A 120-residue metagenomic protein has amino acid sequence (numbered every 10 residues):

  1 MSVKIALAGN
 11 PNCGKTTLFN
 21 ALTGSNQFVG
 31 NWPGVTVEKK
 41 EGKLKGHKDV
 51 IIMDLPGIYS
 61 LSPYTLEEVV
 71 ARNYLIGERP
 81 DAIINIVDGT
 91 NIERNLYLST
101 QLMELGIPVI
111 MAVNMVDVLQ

Functional and structural regions predicted by a protein language model:
M1-T65, G77-E78, A82: Conserved G1/Walker A P-loop phosphate-binding module
L44-H47, V70-Q120: Conserved C-terminal guanine-recognition region of P-loop GTPase G domains, centered on the G4
